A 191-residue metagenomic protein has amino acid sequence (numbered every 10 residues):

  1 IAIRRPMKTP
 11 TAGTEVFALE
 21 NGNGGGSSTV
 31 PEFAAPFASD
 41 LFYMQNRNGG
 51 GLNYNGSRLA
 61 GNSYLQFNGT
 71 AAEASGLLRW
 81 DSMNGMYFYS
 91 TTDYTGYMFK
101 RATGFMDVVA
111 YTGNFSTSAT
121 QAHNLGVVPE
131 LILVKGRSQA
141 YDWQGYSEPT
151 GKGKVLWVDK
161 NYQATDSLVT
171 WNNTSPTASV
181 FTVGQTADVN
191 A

Functional and structural regions predicted by a protein language model:
I1-A191: Surface-exposed molecular-recognition determinants
